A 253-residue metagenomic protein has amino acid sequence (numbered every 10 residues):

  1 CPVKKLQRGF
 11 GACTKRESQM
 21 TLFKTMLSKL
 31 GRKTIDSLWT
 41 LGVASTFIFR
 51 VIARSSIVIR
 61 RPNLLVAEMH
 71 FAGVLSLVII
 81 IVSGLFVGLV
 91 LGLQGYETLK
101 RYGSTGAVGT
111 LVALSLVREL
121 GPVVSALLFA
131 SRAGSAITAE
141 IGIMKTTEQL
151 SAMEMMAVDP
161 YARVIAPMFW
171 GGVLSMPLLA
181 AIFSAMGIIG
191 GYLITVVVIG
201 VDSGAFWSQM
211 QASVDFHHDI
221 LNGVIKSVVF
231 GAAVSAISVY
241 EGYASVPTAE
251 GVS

Functional and structural regions predicted by a protein language model:
T21-L64, S245-V246: Short, membrane-interfacial amphipathic segments enriched in basic
I59, E68, A72-I80, S115 (+5 more regions): Loop-to-transmembrane-helix entry motif
E68-V124, L128: Active-site cofactor/substrate anionic-group-binding motifs, chiefly glycine- and Lys/Arg-rich phosphate-binding loops
Q94-V117, A185-V228, A232, A236-S253: Membrane-interfacial helix-loop-helix connectors in multipass membrane proteins
V108-S151, I237: Hydrophobic alpha-helical transmembrane segments of multi-pass membrane transport proteins
I141-A166, T248-V252: Short cytoplasmic-facing helical segments at TM-TM junctions of multi-pass membrane proteins
D159-A180: Start (N-cap) of specific transmembrane helices in multi-pass transporter permeases
